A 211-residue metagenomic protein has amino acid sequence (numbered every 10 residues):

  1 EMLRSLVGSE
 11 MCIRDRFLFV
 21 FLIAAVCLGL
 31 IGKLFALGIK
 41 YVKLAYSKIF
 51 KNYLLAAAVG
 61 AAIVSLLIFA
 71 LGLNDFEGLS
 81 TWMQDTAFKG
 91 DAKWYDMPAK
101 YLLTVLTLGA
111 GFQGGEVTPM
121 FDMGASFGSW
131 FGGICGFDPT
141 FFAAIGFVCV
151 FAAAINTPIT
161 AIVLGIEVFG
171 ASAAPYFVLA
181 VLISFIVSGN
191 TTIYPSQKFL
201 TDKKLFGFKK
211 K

Functional and structural regions predicted by a protein language model:
E1-G8, C12-I13: Single conserved hydrophobic/aromatic residue that forms the stacking wall/gate of nucleotide- or nucleobase-binding
E10, R14-L22, I159-I186: Structural signal for the N-terminal portions of transmembrane helices and their immediately preceding loop/interface
F21-L30, A57-L71, L103-T107, C149 (+1 more regions): Hydrophobic core segments of alpha-helical transmembrane domains in multi-pass membrane transport and ion-translocation
K33-A45, A161, L182, I186 (+1 more regions): Membrane-spanning helices that line or support transport/gating and their immediate boundary helices in channels
Y41-I134: Helix-loop-helix hairpins and the membrane-proximal interhelical loops of multi-pass alpha-helical transport proteins
D96-L103, F137-V150, I162: Alpha-helical transmembrane segments of multi-pass membrane proteins
T118-M120, A152-V163: Proline/glycine-anchored alpha-helix kink/cap motifs
F169, P175-K211: Membrane-interfacial segments at transmembrane helix termini in multi-pass membrane proteins
